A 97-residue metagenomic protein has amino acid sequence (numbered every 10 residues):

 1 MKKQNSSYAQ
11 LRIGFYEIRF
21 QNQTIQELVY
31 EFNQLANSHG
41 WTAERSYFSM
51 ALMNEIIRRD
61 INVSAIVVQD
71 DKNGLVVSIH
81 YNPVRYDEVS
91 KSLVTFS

Functional and structural regions predicted by a protein language model:
K2-S97: Extended, charge-rich alpha-helical interface modules
